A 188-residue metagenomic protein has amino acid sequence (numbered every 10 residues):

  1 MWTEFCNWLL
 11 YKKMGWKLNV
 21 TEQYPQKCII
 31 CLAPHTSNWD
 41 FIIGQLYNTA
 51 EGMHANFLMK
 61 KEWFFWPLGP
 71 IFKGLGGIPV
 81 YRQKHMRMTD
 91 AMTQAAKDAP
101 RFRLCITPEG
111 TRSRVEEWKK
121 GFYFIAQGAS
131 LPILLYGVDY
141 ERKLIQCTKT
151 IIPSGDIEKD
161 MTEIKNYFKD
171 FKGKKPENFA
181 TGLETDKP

Functional and structural regions predicted by a protein language model:
F5-C6, I43, P67, K120-G121: Short Gly/charged-rich anion-binding patches and loops
F5-K27, T181: A short, well-structured juxtamembrane/interface segment
K12-K13, A50, G74, G128: Residues at alpha-helix termini
G15-Q23, I43-G44, D90-T93, K120: A generic local structural motif
V20-K84, Y140: Catalytic core of membrane glycerolipid acyltransferases/transacylases, capturing the structured, soluble-facing
K84-P188: Non-catalytic C-terminal accessory region of glycerolipid acyltransferases and related lyso-lipid remodeling enzymes
